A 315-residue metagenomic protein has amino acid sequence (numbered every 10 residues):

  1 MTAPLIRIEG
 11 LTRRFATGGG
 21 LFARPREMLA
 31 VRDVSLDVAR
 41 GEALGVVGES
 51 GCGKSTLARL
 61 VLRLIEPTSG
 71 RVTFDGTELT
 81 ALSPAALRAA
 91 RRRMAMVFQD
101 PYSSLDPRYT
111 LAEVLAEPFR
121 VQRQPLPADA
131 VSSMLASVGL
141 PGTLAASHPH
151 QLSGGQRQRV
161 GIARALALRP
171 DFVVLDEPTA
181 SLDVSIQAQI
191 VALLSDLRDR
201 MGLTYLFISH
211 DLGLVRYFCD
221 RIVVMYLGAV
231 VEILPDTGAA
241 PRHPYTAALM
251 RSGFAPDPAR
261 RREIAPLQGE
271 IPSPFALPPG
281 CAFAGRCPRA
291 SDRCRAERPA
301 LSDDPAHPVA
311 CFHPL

Functional and structural regions predicted by a protein language model:
G18-F22, V230-L315: Charged, flexible cofactor/metal-binding loops and thiol motifs
G20-P25, L79-A95, V121, T237-P241 (+1 more regions): ABC ATPase NBD coupling module
G70-E78, E232-L234: Conserved ABC transporter NBD signature motif
E78, A128-T143, A247-R251: Conserved ABC ATPase "signature" region
H148-L152, Q156: Conserved ABC ATPase signature
R169: Conserved catalytic motifs of ABC-family nucleotide-binding domains
L182, I186-R262: P-loop NTP-binding/switch modules centered on Walker-like glycine-rich loops
